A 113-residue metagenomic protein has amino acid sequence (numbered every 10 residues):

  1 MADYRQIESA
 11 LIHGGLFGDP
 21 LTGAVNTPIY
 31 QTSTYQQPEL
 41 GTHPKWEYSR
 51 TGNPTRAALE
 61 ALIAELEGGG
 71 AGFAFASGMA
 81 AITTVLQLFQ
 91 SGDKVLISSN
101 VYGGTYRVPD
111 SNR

Functional and structural regions predicted by a protein language model:
M1-N53, L59-L62: N-terminal "arm"/small-domain region of PLP-dependent enzymes with the aminotransferase-like
T22, S111-R113: Short, conserved catalytic or adaptor-binding loops enriched in Gly and charged residues
T34-T83, L88, G104-S111: Conserved N-terminal alpha-helix of the aminotransferase class I/II PLP-enzyme fold
G92: Phosphate-coordination loops involved in phosphoryl transfer and adenosine-cofactor binding
N100-V101: Short, ordered loop/turn segments at secondary-structure junctions
